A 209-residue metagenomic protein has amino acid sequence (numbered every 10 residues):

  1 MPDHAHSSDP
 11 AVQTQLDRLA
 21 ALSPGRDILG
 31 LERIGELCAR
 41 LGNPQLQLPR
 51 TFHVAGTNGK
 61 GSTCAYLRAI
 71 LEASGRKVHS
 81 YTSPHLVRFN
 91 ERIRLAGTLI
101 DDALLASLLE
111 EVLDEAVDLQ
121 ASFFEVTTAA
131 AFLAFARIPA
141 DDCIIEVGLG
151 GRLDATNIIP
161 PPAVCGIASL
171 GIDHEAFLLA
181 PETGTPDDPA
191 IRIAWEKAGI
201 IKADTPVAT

Functional and structural regions predicted by a protein language model:
M1-D27: Charged, amphipathic alpha-helical linker segments immediately N-terminal to NTP-binding catalytic cores
Q15-R18, E111, A163-G171: Gly-rich Lys/Arg/Thr-decorated short loops/hinges at beta-loop-alpha junctions or inter-strand turns that position
L19, T57, V78, I144 (+2 more regions): Residue-level signal for inorganic ion chemistry
G25-D27, L31-R40, P44-P49, E72-P160 (+2 more regions): ATP-dependent carboxylate-amine ligase catalytic core
F52-V54: Hydrophobic anchor at the beta1->P-loop junction of P-loop NTPases
S62-Y66: Hydrophobic positions on the alpha1 helix immediately C-terminal to the Walker A/P-loop
V164-G171, I201-T209: Conserved beta-strand/loop subsegment of P-loop NTPase cores
A198: Active-site-proximal cofactor/substrate-binding loop regions of enzyme domains
